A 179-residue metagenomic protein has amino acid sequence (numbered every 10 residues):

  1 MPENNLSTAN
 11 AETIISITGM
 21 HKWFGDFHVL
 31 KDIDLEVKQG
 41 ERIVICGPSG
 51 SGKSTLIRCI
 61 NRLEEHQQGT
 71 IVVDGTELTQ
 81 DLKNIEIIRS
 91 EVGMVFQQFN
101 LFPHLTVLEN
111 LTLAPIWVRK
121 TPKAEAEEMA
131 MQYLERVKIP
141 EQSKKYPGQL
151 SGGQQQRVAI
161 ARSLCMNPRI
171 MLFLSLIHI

Functional and structural regions predicted by a protein language model:
M1-A9: Pre-NBD coupling/linker segments of ABC/ABC-like ATPases
N10-I177: ABC family nucleotide-binding domain
